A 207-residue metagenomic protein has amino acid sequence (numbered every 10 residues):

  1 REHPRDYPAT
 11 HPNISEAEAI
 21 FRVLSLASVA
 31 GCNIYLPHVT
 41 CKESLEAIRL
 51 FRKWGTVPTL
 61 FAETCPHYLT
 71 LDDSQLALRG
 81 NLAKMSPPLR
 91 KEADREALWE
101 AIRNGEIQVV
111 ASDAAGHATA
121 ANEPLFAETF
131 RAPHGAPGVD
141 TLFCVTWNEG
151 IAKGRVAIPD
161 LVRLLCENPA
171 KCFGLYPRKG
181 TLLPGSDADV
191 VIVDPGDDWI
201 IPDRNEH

Functional and structural regions predicted by a protein language model:
R1-V110: Histidine/acidic residue-rich metal-binding segments in metalloenzymes
R5-P8, I14-R22, L26-N33, L82 (+3 more regions): His/Asp/Glu-enriched, well-ordered alpha-helical/loop segment that forms or immediately abuts the divalent-metal
C41, H67, A115-H117, P195-D198: Short, glycine-/Ser/Thr-/acidic-enriched flexible segments
L45, T70, A118-A120, I200-I201: Glycine/Thr-rich phosphate-binding loops of Rossmann-like dinucleotide-binding domains
I48-R49, N122-P124, R204-N205: Short amphipathic alpha-helical segments
P195-H207: A glycine-biased, small/acidic residue-tolerant capping/turn segment at secondary-structure junctions
